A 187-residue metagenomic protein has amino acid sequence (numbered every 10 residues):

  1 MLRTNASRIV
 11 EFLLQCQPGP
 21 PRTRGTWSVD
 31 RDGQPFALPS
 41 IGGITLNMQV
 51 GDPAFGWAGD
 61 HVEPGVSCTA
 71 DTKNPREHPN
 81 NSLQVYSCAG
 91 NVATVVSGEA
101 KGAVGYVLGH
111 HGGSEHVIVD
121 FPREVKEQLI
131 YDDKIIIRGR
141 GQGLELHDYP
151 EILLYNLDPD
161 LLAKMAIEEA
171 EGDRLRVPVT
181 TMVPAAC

Functional and structural regions predicted by a protein language model:
N5-C187: Conserved mixed alpha/beta catalytic, RNA-binding, or beta-rich assembly cores of soluble enzyme, regulatory
